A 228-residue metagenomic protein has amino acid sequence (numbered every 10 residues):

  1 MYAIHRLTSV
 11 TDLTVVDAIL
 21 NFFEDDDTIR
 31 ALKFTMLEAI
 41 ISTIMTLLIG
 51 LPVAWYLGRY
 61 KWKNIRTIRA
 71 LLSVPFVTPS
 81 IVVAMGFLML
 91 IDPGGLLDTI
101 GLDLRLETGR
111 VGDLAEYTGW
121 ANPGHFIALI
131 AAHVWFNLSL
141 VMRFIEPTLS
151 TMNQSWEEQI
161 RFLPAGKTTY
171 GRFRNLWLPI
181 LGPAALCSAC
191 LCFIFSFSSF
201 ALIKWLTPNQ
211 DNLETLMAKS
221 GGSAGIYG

Functional and structural regions predicted by a protein language model:
M1-D12, D25-S150, I180-W205, G228: Membrane-water interface segments at the C-terminal ends of transmembrane alpha-helices in multi-pass inner-membrane
I4, L32, L57, V74 (+4 more regions): Hydrophobic alpha-helical segments that mediate membrane insertion or helix-helix packing
T8, K61, P164, T207-Q210 (+1 more regions): Short helix-loop-helix connector
T14-E24, Y170, R174: A short amphipathic helical element positioned immediately N-terminal to and/or at the very start of a transmembrane
V16, I29, L71, L97 (+3 more regions): Amphipathic alpha-helical segments in well-structured domains
F22, T148-L149, N175, W205-L206 (+1 more regions): Short alpha-helical segment immediately N-terminal to, or the first helix within, an HTH/HTH-like DNA-binding domain
Y60, S150-L181: Short helix-to-coil transition segments within interhelical loops that connect adjacent transmembrane helices
S199-I226: Glycine-rich helix-loop "coupling/hinge" segments at transmembrane-helix boundaries in multipass transporters
